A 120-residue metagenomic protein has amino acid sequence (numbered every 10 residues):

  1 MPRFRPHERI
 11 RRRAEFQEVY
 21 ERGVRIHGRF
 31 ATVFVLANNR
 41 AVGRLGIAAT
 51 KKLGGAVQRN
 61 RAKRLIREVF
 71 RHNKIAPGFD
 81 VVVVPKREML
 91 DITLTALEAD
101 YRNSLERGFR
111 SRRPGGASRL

Functional and structural regions predicted by a protein language model:
M1-L120: Positively charged, solvent-exposed patches that mediate nucleic-acid binding
